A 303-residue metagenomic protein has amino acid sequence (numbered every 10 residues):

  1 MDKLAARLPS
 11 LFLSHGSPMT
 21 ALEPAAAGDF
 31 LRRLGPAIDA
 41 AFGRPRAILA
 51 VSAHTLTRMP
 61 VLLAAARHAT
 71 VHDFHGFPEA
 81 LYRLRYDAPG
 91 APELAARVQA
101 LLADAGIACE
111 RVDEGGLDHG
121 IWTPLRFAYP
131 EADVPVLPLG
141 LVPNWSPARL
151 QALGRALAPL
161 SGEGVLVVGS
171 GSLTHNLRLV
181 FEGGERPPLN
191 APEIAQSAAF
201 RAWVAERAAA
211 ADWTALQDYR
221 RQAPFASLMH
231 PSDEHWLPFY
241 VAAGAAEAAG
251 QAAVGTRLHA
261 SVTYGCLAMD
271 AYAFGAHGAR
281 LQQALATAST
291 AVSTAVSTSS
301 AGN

Functional and structural regions predicted by a protein language model:
M1-K3, A158-P159: A short acidic-Thr-Gly-centered motif at the start of a beta-strand
D2-A105, C109: A short aromatic-anchored loop/beta-hairpin motif
P9-L13, A47-S52, L139, L160-L173 (+1 more regions): Beta-strand elements within well-structured catalytic alpha/beta cores of enzymes that handle phosphate/sulfate esters
L11-F12, D73-P78, Y129-P138, Q217: Short, basic/glycine-rich phosphate-binding loops at helix/coil junctions that contact nucleotide phosphates
D29-A37, R149-E163: Long, well-ordered alpha-helical scaffolding segments within enzyme catalytic domains, especially pronounced
L81-P89, R111, G140-P147, A191 (+1 more regions): Flexible, glycine/proline-enriched loop segments at strand-loop-helix junctions that form or flank small-ligand binding
A95-Q151, A156: Internal, conserved structured core segments that host functional sites
R97-A100, D104, P135, W145-A148 (+2 more regions): Surface-exposed, charge/polar-rich loops and edge strands
